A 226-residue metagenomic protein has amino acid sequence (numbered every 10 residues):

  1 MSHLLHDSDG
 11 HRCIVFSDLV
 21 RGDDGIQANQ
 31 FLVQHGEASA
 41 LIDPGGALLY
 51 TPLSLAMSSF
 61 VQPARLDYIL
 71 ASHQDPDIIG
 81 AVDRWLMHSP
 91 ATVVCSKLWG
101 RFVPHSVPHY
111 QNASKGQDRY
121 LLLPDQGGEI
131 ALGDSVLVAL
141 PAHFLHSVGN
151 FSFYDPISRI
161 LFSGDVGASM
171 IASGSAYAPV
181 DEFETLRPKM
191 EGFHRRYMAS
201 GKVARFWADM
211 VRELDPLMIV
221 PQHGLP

Functional and structural regions predicted by a protein language model:
S2-S59, S152-D155, R159-S163: Conserved beta-strand hairpin/beta-sheet module of binuclear metal-dependent hydrolase folds, prominently
D9-V20, H109-A113, L132-L137: Short Pro/Gly-enriched beta-strand edge/turn motifs at strand-loop
R21-G22, Y120-L121, P141-F144: Short Gly/Pro-enriched turn/cap motifs at secondary-structure boundaries
I42-P44, R65-Q74, V93-K97, L161-D165 (+2 more regions): Active-site neighborhood of phospho(di)ester-bond hydrolases with catalytic His/Asp-centered motifs
L49, Q74-I79, G100-V103, G128 (+3 more regions): Active-site environment of divalent metal-dependent phosphoester hydrolases
S58-Q126: Active-site HxH/HxHxD metal-binding segment of metal-dependent hydrolases
P124-L140: Short, conserved active-site entrance elements at the starts or edges of catalytic domains
V136, F144-P226: Metallo-beta-lactamase
